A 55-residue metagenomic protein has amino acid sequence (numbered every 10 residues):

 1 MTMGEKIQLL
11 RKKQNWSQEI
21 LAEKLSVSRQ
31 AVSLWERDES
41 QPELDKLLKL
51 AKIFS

Functional and structural regions predicted by a protein language model:
M1-T2: A detector for short, charged/polar N-terminal pre-domain segments
E5-K24: Short basic helix-loop element that most often maps to the first helix and adjoining turn of HTH DNA-binding modules
I7, Q18, R29, L44-L47: Helix-turn-helix DNA-binding elements, focusing on the entry/boundary residues of the two helices that contact DNA
K12, A22, S33-L34, D45: Alpha-helical and His/Cys-centered functional microenvironments
L25-Q41: Recognition helix of helix-turn-helix/homeodomain-like DNA-binding domains that insert into the DNA major groove
D45-S55: DNA major-groove recognition helix of helix-turn-helix/homeodomain DNA-binding modules
